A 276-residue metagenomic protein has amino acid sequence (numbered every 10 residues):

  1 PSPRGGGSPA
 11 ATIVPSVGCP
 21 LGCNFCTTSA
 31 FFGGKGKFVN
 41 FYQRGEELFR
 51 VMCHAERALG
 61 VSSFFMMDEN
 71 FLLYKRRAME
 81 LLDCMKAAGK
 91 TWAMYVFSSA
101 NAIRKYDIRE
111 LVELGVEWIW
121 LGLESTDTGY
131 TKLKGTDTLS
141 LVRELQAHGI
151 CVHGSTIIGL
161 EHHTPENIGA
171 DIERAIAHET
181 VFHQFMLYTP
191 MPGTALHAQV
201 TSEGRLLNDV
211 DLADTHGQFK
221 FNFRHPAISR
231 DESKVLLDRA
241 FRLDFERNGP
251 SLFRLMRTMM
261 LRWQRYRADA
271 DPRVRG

Functional and structural regions predicted by a protein language model:
P1-H153, I158, E173: Radical SAM [4Fe-4S] cluster-binding motif and immediate context
R4-V14, G18, S29, T180-N208 (+2 more regions): Accessory C-terminal segments flanking Radical SAM cores
E47-H54, A170, R174, E232-L243 (+1 more regions): A non-catalytic, amphipathic alpha-helix used as a structural packing/dimerization or gating element in enzyme scaffolds
S62, A93-M94, H153, V181-L187 (+1 more regions): Acidic/polar loop patches that form or flank catalytic/metal-binding clefts of enzymes that bind anionic ligands
A78, I168, A195-A198: Histidine/acidic-residue-rich catalytic or RNA/ligand-binding cores of hydrolases and nuclease-related proteins
D107, H162-A177: Catalytic cores of alpha/beta
E124-T131, V142-N167, M186-P192, F219-D231: Conserved strand-turn element in the central/C-terminal portion of the radical SAM core barrel that lines
A198, R205, D209-G276: Radical SAM enzyme core and accessory elements
